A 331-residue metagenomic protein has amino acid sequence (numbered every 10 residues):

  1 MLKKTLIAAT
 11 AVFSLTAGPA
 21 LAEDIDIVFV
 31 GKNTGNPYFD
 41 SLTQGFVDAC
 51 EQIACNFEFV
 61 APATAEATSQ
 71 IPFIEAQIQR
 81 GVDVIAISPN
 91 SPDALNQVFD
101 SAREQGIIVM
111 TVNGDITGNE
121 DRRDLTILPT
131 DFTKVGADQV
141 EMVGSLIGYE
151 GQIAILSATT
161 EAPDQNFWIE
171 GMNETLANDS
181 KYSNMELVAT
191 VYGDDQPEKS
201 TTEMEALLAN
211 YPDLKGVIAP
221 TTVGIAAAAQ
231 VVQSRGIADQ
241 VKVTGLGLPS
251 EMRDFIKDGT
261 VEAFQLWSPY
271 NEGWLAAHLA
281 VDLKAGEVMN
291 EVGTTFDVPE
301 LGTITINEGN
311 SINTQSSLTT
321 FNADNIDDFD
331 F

Functional and structural regions predicted by a protein language model:
A17-A22: Sec/Tat signal peptide C-region and signal peptidase I cleavage site
D26-I53, E58-I74, V82, S88-P92 (+2 more regions): Extracytoplasmic "Venus flytrap"
Y38-C55, V135-Q139, P163-S183, K199 (+2 more regions): Short, solvent-exposed amphipathic alpha-helices that sit in or adjacent to ligand/effector-binding or catalytic
N56, Q97-K134, M142-S145, Q152 (+3 more regions): Flexible loop/hinge segments that line or gate small-molecule binding clefts
T64-T117, L125-T130, T222-A226: Beta-alpha junction/loop-to-helix N-cap segments that form part of ligand/metal-binding clefts
Q70, I74, I127-I153, K199-T201 (+2 more regions): Hydrophobic alpha-helical segments within soluble ligand-binding/sensing domains
I87-E104, M172, A189, G193-F255: Hydrophobic alpha-helical
T160-D164, T175-N178, L279-F331: Hinge/cleft segment of the Venus flytrap/periplasmic-binding protein
